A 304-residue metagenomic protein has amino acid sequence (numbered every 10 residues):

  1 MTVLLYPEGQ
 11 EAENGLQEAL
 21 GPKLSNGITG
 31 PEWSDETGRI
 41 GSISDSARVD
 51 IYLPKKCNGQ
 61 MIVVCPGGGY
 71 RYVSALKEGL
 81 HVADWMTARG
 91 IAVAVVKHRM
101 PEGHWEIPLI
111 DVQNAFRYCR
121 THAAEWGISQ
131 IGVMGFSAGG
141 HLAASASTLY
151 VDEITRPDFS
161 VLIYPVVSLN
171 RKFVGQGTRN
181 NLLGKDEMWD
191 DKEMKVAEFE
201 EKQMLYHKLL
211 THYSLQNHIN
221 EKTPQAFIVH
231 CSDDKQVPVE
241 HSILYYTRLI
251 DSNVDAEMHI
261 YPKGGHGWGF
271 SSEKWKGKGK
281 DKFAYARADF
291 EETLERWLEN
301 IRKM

Functional and structural regions predicted by a protein language model:
M1-C57, W105, A284-A288: N-terminal cap/lid segment of alpha/beta-hydrolase-fold proteins
S25-S34, L169-H218: Mobile cap/lid helix-loop segments that gate and shape the active-site cleft of serine hydrolases
G59-G67: Short beta-strand element of the alpha/beta-hydrolase
V73-A83, A94-Q130, F283-A286: Catalytic nucleophile-loop/oxyanion-hole region of alpha/beta-hydrolase and closely related hydrolase-like folds
N114-T178, L210: Primarily recognizes the serine-hydrolase "nucleophile elbow" in alpha/beta-hydrolase and SGNH/GDSL folds
K222, I228-H230, D234: Short beta-strand/loop motif that positions the catalytic acidic residue of the alpha/beta-hydrolase fold
V229, I243-M304: C-terminal catalytic histidine-bearing segment of alpha/beta-hydrolase fold enzymes
K235-L244: Conserved alpha/beta-hydrolase "acid-adjacent" motif
